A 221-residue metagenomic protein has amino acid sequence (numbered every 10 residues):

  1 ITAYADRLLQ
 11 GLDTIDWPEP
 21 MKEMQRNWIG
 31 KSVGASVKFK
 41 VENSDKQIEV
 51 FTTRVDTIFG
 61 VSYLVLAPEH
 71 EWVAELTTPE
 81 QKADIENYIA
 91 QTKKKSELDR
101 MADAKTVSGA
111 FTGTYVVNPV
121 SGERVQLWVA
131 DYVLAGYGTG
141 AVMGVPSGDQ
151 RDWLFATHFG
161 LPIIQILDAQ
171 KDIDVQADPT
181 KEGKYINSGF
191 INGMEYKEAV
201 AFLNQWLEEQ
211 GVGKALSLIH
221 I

Functional and structural regions predicted by a protein language model:
I1-D6, V65-T77: N-terminal short leaders/motifs
I1-I48, A141-I219: Residue patterns forming the tRNA-binding/recognition surfaces of aminoacyl-tRNA synthetases and related DALR
I29-V33, E42, V55-T57, T106-A110 (+1 more regions): A short catalytic or substrate-binding loop motif that flags glycine-/basic-rich loops and adjacent residues that bind
S32-S36, S62, F111-G113: Short glycine-rich loop/turn motifs
F39-V41, T52, L66-P68, N118 (+2 more regions): Pocket-edge structural micro-motifs
K46, V61, G122-R124, G138-G140 (+1 more regions): Short coil/turn connectors at secondary-structure junctions
I48-E69: Conserved phosphate/anionic-ligand binding catalytic regions in large, soluble enzymes, centered on
H70-V175, I186: Catalytic alpha/beta core of large soluble enzyme barrels
